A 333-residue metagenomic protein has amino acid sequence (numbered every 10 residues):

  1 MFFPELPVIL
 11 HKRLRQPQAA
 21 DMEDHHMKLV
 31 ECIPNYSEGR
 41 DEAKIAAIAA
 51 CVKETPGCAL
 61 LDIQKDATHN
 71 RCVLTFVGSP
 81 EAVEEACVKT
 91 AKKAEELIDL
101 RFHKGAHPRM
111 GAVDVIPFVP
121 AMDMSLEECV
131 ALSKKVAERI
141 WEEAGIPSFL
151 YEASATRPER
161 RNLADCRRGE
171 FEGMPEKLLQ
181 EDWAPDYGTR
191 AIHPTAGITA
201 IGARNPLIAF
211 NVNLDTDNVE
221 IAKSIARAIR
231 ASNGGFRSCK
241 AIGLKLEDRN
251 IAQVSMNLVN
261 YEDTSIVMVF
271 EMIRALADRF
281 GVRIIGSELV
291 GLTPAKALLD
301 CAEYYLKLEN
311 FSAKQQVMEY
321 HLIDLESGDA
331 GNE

Functional and structural regions predicted by a protein language model:
M1-F2: Hydrophobic alpha-helical signal peptides and transmembrane signal-/tail-anchor segments that drive secretory-pathway
E5, I9-K12, Q16-Q18, M22-E23: Short, positively charged and aromatic/hydrophobic N-terminal segments
H26-E333: Long, contiguous binding/interaction regions
